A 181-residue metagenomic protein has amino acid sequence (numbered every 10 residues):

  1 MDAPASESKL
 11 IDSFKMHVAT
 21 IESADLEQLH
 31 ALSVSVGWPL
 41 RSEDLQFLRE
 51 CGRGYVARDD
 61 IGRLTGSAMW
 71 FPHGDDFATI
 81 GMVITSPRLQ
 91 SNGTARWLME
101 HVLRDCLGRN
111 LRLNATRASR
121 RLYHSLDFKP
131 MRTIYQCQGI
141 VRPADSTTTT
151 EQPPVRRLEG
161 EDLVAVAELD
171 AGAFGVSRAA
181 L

Functional and structural regions predicted by a protein language model:
M1-S23, I140-G160: Conserved N-terminal entry element of GNAT/NAT acetyltransferase domains
V18-I21, L26, A31, V56 (+1 more regions): Ligand-binding pocket scaffold of soluble enzyme catalytic domains
S23-A24, A31-E43, L169-A179: Helix-loop element at the rim of GNAT/NAT acetyltransferase active sites that forms part of the acceptor-substrate
L45-C51: Short loop/turn motifs at secondary-structure junctions and domain boundaries
V56, G62-F71, A78-I84: Conserved beta-strand in the GNAT
A78, D105-R117: Conserved GNAT acetyl-CoA-binding A-motif
T85, S91-R104, R121-S125: Conserved acetyl-CoA-binding loop-helix of GNAT-fold acetyltransferases
F128-L181: Amide-forming acyltransferase catalytic core, primarily the GNAT-like/NAT-type and related acyltransferase folds
